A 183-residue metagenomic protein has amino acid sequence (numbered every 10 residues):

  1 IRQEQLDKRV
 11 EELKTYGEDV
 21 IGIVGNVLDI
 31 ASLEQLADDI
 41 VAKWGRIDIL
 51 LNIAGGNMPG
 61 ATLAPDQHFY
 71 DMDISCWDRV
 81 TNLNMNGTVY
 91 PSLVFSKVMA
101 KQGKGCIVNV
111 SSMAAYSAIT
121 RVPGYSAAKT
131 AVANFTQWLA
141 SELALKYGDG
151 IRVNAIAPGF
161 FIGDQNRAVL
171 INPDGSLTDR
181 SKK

Functional and structural regions predicted by a protein language model:
Q3-E4, V24-L36, I74: The beta1-alpha1 cofactor-binding region of Rossmann-like NAD(H)/NADP(H)-dependent oxidoreductases
D7, A64-Q67, K146-Y147, F160-K183: A glycine/serine/threonine-rich, flexible loop-to-helix segment that serves as the NAD(P) cofactor-binding "lid"
E34, N57-D78, K101, R121-G124 (+1 more regions): Conserved mid-core segment of classical short-chain dehydrogenase/reductases
D38, R79-K101, A140-L145: Amphipathic alpha-helical dimer-interface segment in Rossmann-like NAD(P)H-dependent oxidoreductases
G56, Y70-Y90, K104, V108 (+1 more regions): Catalytic Tyr-X3-Lys loop
G87, A118, P123-A131: The catalytic Tyr-X3-Lys active-site helix of short-chain dehydrogenase/reductase
S92, A128, T136: Active-site helix of classical SDR
S112: Residue(s) in the substrate-gating loop at a strand-loop-helix junction that position the organic substrate next
